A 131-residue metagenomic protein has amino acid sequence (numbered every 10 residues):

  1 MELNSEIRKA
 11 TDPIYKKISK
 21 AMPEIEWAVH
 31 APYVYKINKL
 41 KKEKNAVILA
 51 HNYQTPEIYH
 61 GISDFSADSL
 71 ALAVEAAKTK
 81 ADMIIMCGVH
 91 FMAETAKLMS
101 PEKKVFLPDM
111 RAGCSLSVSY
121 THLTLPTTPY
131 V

Functional and structural regions predicted by a protein language model:
E2-L123: Active-site loop-to-helix "anion-binding N-cap" substructures in soluble metabolic enzymes
H122-V131: Single conserved hydrophobic/aromatic residue that forms the stacking wall/gate of nucleotide- or nucleobase-binding
